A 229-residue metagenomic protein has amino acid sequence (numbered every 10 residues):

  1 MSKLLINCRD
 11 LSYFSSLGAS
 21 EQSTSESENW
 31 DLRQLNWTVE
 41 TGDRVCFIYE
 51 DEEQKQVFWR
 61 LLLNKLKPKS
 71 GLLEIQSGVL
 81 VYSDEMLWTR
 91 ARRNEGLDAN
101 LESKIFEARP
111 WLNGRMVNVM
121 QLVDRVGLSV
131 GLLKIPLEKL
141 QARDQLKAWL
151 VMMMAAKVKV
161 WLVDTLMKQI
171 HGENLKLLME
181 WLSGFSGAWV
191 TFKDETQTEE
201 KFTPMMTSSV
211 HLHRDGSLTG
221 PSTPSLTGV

Functional and structural regions predicted by a protein language model:
S2-K3: Charged, amphipathic alpha-helical linker segments immediately N-terminal to NTP-binding catalytic cores
I6-Y13, A19-E40, L61, G71: Conserved beta-strand
D43-L112, K201: ABC ATPase nucleotide-binding domain signature region
R44-C46, V160, A188-V190: Residue-level preference for the first positions of well-ordered beta-strands
D84-V158, G172-E173: ABC-family P-loop ATPase nucleotide-binding domains
K157, H171-T203: Conserved catalytic loops of ABC-family nucleotide-binding domains
W161-T165: Catalytic Walker B motif of ABC-type/P-loop ATPase nucleotide-binding domains
E200-V229: Conserved beta-strand-loop-alpha-helix hinge in the C-terminal portion of ABC ATPase nucleotide-binding domains
